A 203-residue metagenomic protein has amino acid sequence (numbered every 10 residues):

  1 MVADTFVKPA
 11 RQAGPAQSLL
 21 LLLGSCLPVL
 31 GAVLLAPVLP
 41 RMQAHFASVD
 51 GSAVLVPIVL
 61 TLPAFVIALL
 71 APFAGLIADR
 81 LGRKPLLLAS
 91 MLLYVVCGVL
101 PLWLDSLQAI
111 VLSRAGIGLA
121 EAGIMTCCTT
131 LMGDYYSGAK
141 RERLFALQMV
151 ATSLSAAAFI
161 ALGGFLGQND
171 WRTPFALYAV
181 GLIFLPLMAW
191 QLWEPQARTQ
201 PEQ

Functional and structural regions predicted by a protein language model:
A16-S48: Extracytoplasmic
V33, A64-P72, A156-A157: Residue-level signature of mid-helix packing/kink "hotspots" within the transmembrane helices of 12-pass Major
V38-A68: Extracellular/periplasmic helix-loop-helix junction of adjacent transmembrane segments in MFS-like secondary
M42, I77, F165-L166: Hydrophobic alpha-helical transmembrane and interfacial-helix anchor sites in secondary transporters
A68-Q108: Conserved MFS/SLC helix-loop-helix module at the cytosolic interface between two early adjacent transmembrane helices
M91, V95-G98, S113-R114, A179-P186: A generic transmembrane-helix signature of 12-TM secondary carrier transporters
L107, S113-T152: Cytoplasmic helix-loop-helix junction between adjacent transmembrane helices in 12-TM secondary transporters
A109, G138-A139, L147-W193: Helix-loop-helix hairpin linking two adjacent transmembrane segments in secondary transporters
